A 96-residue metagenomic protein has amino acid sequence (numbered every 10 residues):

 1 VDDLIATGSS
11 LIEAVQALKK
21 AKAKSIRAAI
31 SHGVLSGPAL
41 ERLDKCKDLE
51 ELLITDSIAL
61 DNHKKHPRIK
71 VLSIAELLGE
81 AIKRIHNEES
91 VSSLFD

Functional and structural regions predicted by a protein language model:
V1-D96: PRPP-associated nucleotide enzymes
